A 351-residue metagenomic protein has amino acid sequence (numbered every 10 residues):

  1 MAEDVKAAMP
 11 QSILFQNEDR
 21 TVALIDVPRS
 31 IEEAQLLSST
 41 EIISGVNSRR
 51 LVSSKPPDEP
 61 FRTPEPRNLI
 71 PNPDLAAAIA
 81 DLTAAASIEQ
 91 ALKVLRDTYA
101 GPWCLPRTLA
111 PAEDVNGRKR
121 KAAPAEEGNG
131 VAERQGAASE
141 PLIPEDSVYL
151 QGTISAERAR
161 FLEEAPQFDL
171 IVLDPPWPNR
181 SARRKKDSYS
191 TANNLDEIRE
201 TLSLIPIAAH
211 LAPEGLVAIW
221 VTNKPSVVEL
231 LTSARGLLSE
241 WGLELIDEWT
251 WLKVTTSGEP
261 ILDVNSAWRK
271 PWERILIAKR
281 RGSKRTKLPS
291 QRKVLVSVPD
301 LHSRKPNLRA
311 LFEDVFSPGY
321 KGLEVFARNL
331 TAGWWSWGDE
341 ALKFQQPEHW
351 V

Functional and structural regions predicted by a protein language model:
M1-L173, P178-L202, K224-V351: Class I S-adenosyl-L-methionine
E164-A165, A209-E214: Short helix-terminating capping/connector loops at secondary-structure junctions
N179, A209-H210, A218, R274: Functionally constrained cores in energy, signaling, and assembly domains
E200-L211: Short, basic/hydrophobic alpha-helical segments
P213-T222, D247: Conserved beta-strand signature within the Rossmann-like core of class I S-adenosyl-L-methionine
